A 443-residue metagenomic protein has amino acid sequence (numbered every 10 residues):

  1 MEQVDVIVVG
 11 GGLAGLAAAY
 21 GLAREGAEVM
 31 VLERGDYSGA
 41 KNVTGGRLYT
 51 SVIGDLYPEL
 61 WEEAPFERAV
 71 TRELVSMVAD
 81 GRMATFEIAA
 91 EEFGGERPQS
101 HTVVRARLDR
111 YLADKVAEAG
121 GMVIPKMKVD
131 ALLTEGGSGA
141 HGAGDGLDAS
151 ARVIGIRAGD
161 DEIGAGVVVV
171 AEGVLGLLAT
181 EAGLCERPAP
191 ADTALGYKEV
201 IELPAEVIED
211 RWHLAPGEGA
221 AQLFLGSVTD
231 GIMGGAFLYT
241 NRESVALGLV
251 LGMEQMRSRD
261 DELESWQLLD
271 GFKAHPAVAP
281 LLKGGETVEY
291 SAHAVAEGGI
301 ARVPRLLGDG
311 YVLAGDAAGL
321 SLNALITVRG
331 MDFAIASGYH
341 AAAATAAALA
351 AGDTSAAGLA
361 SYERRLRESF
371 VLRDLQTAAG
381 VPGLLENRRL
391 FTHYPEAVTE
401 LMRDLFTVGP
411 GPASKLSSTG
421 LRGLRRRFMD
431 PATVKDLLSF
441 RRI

Functional and structural regions predicted by a protein language model:
V4-M30: N-terminal Rossmann-like FAD-binding beta1-loop-alpha1 element of flavoenzymes
A14, Y37, L175: Conserved Rossmann-like nucleotide-cofactor binding loop
G35-G81: N-terminal FAD cofactor-binding segment of flavoenzymes
G94-D114, R257-D261: Short beta-strand to alpha-helix junction loop
K115-V278: Predominantly flavin-linked oxidoreductase catalytic cores and closely associated redox partners
T229-M233, R242, Q255-R257, D261-S337 (+1 more regions): FAD/FMN-dependent oxidoreductases across multiple families
H340-F391: Active-site-proximal substrate-binding core of FAD-dependent oxidoreductases
L384-I443: C-terminal auxiliary extensions adjacent to catalytic cores
